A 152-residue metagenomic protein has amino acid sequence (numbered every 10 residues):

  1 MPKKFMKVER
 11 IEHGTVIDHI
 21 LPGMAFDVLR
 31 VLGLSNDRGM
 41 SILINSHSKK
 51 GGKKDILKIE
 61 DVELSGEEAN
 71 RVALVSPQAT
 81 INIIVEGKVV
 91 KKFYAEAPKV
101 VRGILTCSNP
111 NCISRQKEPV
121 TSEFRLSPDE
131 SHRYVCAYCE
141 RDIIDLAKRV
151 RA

Functional and structural regions predicted by a protein language model:
P2-F93: Interaction interfaces in information-processing and related assembly proteins
V89-A152: Cys/His-clustered metal-coordination modules, chiefly Zn-binding fingers
